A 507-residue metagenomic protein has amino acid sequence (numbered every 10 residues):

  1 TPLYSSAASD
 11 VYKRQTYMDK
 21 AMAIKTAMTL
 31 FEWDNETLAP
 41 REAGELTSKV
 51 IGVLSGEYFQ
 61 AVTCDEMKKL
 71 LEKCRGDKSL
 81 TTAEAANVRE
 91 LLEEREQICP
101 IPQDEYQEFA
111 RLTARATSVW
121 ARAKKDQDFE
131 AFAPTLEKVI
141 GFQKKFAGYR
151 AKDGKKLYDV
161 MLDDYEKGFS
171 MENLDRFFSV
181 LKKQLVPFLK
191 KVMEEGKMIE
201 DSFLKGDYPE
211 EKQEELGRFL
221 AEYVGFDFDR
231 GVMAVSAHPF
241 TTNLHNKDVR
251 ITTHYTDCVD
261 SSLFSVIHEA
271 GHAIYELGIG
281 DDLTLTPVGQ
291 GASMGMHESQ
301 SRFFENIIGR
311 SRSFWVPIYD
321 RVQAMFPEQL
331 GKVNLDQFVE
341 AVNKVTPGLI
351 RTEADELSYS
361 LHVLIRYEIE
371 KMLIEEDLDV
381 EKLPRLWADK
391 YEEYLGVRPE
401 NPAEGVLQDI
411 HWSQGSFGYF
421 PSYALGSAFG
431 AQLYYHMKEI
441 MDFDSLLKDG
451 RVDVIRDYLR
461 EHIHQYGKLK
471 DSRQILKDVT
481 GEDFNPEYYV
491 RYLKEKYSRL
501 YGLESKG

Functional and structural regions predicted by a protein language model:
T1-A8, Y12: Single conserved hydrophobic/aromatic residue that forms the stacking wall/gate of nucleotide- or nucleobase-binding
D10, T26, E42, L46 (+4 more regions): C-terminal, non-catalytic "cap/extension" segments appended to globular domains
K13-T16, K20-A23, L46-G56, Q60 (+8 more regions): Charged, amphipathic alpha-helical oligomerization/scaffolding segments
I24-A86: Charged, amphipathic alpha-helical segments characteristic of ABC-type P-loop ATPases involved in chromosome
K68-A114: A contiguous, low-structure linker/loop signature
F109-S261: Contiguous, non-catalytic segments that form substrate-binding/exosite surfaces or channel walls
L263-G280, E298-R302: Active-site recognition of the HExxH zinc-binding catalytic motif
Q290-L330: Post-HExxH zinc-binding segment in Zn-dependent metallohydrolases
